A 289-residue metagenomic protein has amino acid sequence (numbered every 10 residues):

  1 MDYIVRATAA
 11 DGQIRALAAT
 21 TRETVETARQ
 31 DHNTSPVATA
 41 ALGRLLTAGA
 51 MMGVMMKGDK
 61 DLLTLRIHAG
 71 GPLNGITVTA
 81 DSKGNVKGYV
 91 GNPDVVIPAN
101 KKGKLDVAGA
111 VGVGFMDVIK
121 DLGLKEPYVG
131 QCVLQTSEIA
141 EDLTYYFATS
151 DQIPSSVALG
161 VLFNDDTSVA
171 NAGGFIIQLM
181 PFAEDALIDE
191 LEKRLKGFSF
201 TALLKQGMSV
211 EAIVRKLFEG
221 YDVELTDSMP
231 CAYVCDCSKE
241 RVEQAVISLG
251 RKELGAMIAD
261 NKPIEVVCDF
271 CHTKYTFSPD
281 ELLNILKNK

Functional and structural regions predicted by a protein language model:
M1-D227: Interaction interfaces in information-processing and related assembly proteins
L195-K289: Cys/His-clustered metal-coordination modules, chiefly Zn-binding fingers
